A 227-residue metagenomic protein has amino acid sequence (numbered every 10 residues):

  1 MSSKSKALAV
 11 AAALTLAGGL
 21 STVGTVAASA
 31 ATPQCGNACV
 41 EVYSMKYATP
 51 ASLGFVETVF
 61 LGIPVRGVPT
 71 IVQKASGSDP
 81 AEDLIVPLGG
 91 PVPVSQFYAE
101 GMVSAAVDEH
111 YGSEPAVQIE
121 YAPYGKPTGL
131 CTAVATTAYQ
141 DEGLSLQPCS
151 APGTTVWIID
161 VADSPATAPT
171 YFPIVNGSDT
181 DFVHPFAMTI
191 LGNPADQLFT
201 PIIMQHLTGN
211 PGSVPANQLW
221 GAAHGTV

Functional and structural regions predicted by a protein language model:
M1-A30: Secretory targeting and sorting signals
A31-V227: Lectin-like carbohydrate-binding module/patch detector with strong preference for beta-trefoil
